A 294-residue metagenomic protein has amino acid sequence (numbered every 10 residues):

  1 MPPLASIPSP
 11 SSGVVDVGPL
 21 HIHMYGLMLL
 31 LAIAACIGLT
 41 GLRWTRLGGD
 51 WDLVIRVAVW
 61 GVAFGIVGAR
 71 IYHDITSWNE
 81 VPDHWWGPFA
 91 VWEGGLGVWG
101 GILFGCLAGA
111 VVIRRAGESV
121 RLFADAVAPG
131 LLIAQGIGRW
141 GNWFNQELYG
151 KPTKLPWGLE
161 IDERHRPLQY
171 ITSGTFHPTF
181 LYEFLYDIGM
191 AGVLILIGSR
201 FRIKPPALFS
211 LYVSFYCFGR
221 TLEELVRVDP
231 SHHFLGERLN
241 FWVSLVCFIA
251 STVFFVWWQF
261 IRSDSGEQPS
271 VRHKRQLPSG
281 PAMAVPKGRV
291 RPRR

Functional and structural regions predicted by a protein language model:
M1-R294: A feature for loop-to-transmembrane-helix boundaries and adjacent hydrophobic helices in multi-pass integral membrane
